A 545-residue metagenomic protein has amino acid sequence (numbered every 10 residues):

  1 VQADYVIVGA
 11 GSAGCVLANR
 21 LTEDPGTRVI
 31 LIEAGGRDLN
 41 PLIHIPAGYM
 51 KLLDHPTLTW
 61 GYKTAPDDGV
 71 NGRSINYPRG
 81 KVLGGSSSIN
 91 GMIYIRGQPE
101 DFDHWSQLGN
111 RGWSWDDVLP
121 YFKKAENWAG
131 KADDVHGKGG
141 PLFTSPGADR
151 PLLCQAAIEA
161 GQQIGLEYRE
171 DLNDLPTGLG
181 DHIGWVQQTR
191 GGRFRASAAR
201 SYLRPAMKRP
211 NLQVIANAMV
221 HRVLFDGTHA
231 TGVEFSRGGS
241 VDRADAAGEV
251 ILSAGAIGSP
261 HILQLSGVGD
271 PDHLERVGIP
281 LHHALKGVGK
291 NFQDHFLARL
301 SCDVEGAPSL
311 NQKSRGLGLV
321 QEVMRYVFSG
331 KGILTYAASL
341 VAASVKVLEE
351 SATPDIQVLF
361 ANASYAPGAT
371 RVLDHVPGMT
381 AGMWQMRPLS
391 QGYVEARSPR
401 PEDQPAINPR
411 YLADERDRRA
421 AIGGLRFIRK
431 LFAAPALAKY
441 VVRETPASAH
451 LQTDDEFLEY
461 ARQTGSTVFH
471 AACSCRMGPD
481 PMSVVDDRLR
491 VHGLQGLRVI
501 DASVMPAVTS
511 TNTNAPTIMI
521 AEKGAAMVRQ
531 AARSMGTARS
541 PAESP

Functional and structural regions predicted by a protein language model:
V1-A3, L119, A125-L175, H182-W185 (+3 more regions): FAD-dependent oxidoreductase catalytic-site/capping-region signature
V1-K124, H282-L285, H295-V304: N-terminal glycine-rich phosphate/pyrophosphate-binding loop and immediately adjacent elements
G11-V16, A148, A256-I257, V504 (+1 more regions): Residue-level detector of alpha-helix initiation sites
D24-R28, G35-L39, I45, V223 (+1 more regions): Glycine-rich loop(s) and the adjacent beta-strand/alpha-helix scaffold that form part
L31-E33, F292, I428, A521: Hydrophobic alpha-helical packing residues
S106-A230, S236, R299-V323: Conserved redox-cofactor binding core of oxidoreductases
A216-A218, H283-L285, P479: Short loop/edge segments at beta-strand edges and connector loops that shape dinucleotide/nucleotide cofactor-binding
